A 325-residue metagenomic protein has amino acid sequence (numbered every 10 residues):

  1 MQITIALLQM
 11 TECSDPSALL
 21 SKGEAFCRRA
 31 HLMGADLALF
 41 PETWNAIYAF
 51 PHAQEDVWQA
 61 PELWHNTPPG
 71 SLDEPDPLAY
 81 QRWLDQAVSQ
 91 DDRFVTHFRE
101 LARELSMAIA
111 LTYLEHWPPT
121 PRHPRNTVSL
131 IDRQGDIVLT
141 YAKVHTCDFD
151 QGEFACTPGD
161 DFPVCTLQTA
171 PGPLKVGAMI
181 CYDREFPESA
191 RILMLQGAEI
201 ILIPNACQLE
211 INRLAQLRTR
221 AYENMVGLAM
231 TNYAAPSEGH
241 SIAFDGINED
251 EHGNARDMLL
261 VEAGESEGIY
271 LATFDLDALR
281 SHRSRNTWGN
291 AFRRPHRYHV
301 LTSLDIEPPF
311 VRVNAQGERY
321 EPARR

Functional and structural regions predicted by a protein language model:
M1-A6: Extreme N-terminal starter segment of soluble prokaryotic enzymes
Q9-D15: Short polar catalytic/cofactor-binding loops
P16, R28-Q134, C207-N224: Cys-nucleophile CN-hydrolase/nitrilase-fold catalytic domain and related Cys-dependent amidase chemistry that acts on
A18-C27, F186-R191: Short, acidic/polar
Q90, F94-A110, K175, R184-L271 (+1 more regions): CN hydrolase (nitrilase-like) catalytic-core segments centered on the catalytic cysteine and neighboring Lys/Glu
Q90, V95-T96, E100, E115-Q196 (+2 more regions): Active-site catalytic loop in hydrolytic enzyme cores
K143-T157, S266-H282: A short, polar/charged loop-to-alpha-helix boundary motif
F274-R325: A short C-terminal boundary segment appended to hydrolase-like catalytic domains
